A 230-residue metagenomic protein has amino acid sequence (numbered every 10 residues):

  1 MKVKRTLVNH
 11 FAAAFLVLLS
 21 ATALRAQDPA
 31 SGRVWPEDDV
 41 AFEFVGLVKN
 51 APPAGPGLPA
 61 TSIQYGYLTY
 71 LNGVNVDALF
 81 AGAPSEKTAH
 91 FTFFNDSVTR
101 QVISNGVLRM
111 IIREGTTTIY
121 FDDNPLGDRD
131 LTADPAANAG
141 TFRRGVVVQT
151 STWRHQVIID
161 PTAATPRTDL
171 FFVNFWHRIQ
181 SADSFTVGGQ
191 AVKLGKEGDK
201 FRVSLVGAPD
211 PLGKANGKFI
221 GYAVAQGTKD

Functional and structural regions predicted by a protein language model:
K2-A12: Bacterial N-terminal signal peptides that target proteins for export
H10-A21: Bacterial N-terminal signal peptides
T22-A26: Sec/Tat signal peptide C-region and signal peptidase I cleavage site
D28-D230: Extracytosolic secretory-pathway proteins
